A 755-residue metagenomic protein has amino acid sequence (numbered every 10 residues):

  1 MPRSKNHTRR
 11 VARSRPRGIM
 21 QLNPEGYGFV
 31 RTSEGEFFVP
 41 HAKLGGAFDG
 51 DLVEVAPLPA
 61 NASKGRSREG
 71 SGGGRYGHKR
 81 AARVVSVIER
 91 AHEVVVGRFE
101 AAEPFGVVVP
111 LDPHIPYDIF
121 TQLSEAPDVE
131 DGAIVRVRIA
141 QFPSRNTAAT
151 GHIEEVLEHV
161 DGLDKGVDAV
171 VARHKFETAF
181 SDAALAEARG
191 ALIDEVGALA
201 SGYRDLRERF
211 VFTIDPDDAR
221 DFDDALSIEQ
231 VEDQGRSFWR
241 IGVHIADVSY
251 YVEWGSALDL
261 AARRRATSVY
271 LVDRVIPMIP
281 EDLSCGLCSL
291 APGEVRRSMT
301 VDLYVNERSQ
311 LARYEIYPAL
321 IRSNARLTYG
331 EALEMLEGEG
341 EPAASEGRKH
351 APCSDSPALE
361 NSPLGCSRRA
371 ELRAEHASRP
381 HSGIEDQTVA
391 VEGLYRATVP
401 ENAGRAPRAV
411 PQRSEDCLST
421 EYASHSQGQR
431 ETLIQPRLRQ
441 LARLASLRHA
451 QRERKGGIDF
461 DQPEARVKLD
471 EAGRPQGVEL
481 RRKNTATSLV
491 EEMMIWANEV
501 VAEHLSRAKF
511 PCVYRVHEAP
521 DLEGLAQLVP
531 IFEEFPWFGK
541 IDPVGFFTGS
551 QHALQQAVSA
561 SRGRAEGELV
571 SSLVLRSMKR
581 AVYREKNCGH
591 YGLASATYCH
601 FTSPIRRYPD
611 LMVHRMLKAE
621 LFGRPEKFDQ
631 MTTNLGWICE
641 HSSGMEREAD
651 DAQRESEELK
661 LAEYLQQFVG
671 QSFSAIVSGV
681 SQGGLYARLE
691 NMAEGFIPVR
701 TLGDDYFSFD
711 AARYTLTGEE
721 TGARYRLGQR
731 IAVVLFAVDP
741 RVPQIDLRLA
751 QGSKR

Functional and structural regions predicted by a protein language model:
M1-G242, S249-S298, R322-K349, C353 (+6 more regions): Charge-lined substrate channels and their catalytic hotspots, especially those that engage the 3′ end of RNA
R13-R17, S419, R437, A450 (+3 more regions): Structured C-terminal cores of nucleic-acid metabolism proteins
I19, R98, A225-S227, D302 (+4 more regions): Short, surface-exposed charged micro-motifs
D49, R80, D128, N146-A149 (+17 more regions): Helical mechanochemical/support elements of P-loop NTPase systems and associated helical scaffolds
G50, G132, I153, I214 (+5 more regions): A residue-level signal for conserved active-site and pocket-lining positions in enzyme catalytic cores
P59-N61, Q141-S144, H159, V248-Y250 (+5 more regions): Conserved nucleotide-binding/hydrolysis micro-motifs of P-loop NTPases
G74, R348-P352, S356, L364-R373 (+6 more regions): Short, low-complexity intrinsically disordered segments enriched in A/P/G/S/L with frequent Arg, especially at protein
V137-I139, D215, R220-G347, D355-E360 (+7 more regions): Feature marking long nucleic-acid-engaging regions of large polymerase/nuclease enzymes
